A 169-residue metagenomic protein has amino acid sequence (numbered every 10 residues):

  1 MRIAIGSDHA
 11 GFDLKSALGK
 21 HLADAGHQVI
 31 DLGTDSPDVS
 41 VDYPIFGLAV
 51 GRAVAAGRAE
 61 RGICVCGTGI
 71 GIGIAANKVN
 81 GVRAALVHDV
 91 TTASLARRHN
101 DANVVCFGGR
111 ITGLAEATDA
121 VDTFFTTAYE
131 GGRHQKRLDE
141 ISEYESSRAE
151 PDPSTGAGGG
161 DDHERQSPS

Functional and structural regions predicted by a protein language model:
M1-D24, Q28: Glycine-rich phosphate/diphosphate-binding loop of Rossmann-like nucleotide-binding domains
R2-G6, A10-G11, V90-S169: C-terminal binding/interaction regions
R2-I3, A59-G62, G81-R83: Short active-site oxyanion
Q28-V39: A short beta-strand-loop structural module common to alpha/beta enzyme folds
Y43-C64: Short, structured active-site "lid" loops
C64-V65, I70-R110: Mid-chain, well-packed structural core segment of small domains
